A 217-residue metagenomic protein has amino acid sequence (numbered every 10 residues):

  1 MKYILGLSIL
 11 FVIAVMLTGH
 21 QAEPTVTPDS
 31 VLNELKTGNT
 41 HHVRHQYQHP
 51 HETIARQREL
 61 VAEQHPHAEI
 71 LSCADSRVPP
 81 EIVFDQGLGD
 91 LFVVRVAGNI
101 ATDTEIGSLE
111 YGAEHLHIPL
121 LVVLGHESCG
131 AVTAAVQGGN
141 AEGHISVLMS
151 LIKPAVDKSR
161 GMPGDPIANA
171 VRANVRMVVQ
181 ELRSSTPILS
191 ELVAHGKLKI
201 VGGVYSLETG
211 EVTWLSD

Functional and structural regions predicted by a protein language model:
M1-I4: Positively charged n-region of N-terminal signal peptides that target proteins for export
L7-M16: Bacterial N-terminal signal peptides
G19-H65, L88-G89, G98-L116, G130-D217: Divalent-metal-activated hydrolytic enzyme cores
S72-R77, A97-I100, H126: Short glycine-enriched loops at secondary-structure junctions
E81: Portal/gating segments that form or line small-molecule/metal binding sites
D85-V93: Short helix-loop-beta junction
V123: Conserved functional hotspot residues or short segments at active or partner-binding sites across diverse domains
